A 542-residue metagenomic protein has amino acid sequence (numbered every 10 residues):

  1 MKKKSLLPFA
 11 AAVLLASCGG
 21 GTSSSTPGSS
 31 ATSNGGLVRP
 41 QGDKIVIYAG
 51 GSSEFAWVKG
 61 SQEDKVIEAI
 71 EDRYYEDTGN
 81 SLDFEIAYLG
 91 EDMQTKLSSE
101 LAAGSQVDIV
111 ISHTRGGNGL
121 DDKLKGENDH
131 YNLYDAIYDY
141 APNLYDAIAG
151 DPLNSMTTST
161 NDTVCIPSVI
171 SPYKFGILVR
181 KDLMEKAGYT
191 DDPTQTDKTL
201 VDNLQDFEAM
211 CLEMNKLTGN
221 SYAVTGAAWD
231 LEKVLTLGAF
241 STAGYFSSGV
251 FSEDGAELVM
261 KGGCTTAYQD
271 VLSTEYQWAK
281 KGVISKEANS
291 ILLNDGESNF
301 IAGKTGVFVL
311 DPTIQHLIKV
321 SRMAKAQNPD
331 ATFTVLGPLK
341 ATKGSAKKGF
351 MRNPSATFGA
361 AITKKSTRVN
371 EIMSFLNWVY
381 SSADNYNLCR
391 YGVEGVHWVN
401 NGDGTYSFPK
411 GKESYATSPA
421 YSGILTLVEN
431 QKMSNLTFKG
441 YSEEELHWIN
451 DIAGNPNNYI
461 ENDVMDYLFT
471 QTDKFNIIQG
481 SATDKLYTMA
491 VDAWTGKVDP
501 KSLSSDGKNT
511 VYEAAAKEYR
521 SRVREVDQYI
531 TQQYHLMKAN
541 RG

Functional and structural regions predicted by a protein language model:
M1-A16: Sec-dependent bacterial lipoprotein signal peptides
A10, C18-G542: Extracytoplasmic/secretory soluble proteins
